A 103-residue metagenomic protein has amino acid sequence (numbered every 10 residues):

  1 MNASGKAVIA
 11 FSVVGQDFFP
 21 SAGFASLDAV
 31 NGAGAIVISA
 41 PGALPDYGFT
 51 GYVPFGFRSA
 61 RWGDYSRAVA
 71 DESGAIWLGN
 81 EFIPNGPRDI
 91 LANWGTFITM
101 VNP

Functional and structural regions predicted by a protein language model:
M1-P103: C-terminal PAP-associated
